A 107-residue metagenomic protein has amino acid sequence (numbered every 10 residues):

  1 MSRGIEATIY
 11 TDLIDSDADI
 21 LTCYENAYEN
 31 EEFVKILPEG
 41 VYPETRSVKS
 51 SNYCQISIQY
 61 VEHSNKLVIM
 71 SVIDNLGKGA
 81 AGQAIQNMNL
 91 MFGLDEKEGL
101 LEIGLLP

Functional and structural regions predicted by a protein language model:
M1-I69: C-terminal substrate-binding/catalytic lobe of Rossmann-fold NAD(P)-dependent oxidoreductases
R3-E6, Y10, A81, K97 (+1 more regions): Short capping/connector residues at structural and topological boundaries
S16, G79-A80: Secondary-structure boundary/capping motif
L21, E25, G82-N89: Predominant activation on well-ordered alpha-helical scaffold segments within soluble catalytic domains
N52, N75, N87-N89: Asparagine-centered polar/low-complexity signal
Q55-Q59, S71, L101-P107: A general structural signal for short secondary-structure boundary/capping elements
I73-G79: Glycine-rich phosphate/pyrophosphate-binding beta-alpha loops
I85-P107: C-terminal lid/capping helical subdomain adjacent to the catalytic/cofactor pocket in oxidative enzymes
